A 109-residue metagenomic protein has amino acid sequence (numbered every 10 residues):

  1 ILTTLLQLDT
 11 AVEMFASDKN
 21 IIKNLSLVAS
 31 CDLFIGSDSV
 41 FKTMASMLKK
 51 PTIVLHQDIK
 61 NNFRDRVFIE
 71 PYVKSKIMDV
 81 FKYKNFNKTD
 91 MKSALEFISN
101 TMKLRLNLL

Functional and structural regions predicted by a protein language model:
I1-D58: Donor-binding and catalytic core of enzymes assembling or modifying cell-surface/extracellular glycoconjugates
T43-L109: Nucleotide-sugar donor-binding patch of glycosyltransferase catalytic domains
